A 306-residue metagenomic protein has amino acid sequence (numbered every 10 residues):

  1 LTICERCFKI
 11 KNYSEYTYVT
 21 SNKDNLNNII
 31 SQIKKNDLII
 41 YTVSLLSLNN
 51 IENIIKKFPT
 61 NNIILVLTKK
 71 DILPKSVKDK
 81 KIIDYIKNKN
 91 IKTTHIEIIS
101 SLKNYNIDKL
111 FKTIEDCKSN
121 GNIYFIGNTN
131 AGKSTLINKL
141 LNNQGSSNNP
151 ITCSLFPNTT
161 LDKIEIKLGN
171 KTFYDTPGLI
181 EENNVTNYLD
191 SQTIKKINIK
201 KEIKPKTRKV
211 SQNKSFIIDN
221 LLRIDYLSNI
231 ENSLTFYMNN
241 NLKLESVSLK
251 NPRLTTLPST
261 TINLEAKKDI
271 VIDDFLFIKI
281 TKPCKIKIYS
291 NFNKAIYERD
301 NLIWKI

Functional and structural regions predicted by a protein language model:
L1-I39, L46, T60-N62, K70 (+1 more regions): Helix-rich effector regions associated with P-loop NTPase G domains
I30-S31, I54-K57, L110-I114: Short amphipathic alpha-helix with an adjacent loop that forms part of the alpha/beta core around
L38-Y41, Y124: Conserved beta-strand elements of the Class I
S47-N49, G132, N143, I180: Glycine-rich nucleotide phosphate-binding loop and flanking beta-alpha elements of Rossmann-like dinucleotide-binding
N50-I64: Histidine-anchored nucleotide/phosphate-binding helix
N50-N53, P74-D79, N183-T186: Conserved ATPase-coupling elements of RecA-like P-loop NTPase cores
I64, I72-A131, K139-S147, C153: Canonical P-loop GTPase G-domain recognition
L136: Hydrophobic positions on the alpha1 helix immediately C-terminal to the Walker A/P-loop
